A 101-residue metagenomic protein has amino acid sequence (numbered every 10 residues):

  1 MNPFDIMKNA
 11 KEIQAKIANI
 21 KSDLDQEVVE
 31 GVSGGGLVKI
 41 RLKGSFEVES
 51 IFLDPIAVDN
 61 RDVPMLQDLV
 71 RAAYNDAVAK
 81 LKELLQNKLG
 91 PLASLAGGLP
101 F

Functional and structural regions predicted by a protein language model:
M1-E30, A79-F101: Long amphipathic alpha-helical segments used for membrane anchoring, targeting, substrate engagement, or oligomerization
A10, F46, V70: Residue-level signature of catalytic and energy-coupling elements of molecular machines, predominantly ATP/GTP-dependent
Q26-A57, R61: N-terminal intrinsically disordered, cationic/polar leader segments that include organellar targeting peptides
G36-K39, S50, D68, A72 (+1 more regions): Alpha-helix boundary/capping detector
F52, I56-E83: Active-site- and interface-proximal helix/loop "cap" or "latch" segments in soluble metabolic and energy-transducing
